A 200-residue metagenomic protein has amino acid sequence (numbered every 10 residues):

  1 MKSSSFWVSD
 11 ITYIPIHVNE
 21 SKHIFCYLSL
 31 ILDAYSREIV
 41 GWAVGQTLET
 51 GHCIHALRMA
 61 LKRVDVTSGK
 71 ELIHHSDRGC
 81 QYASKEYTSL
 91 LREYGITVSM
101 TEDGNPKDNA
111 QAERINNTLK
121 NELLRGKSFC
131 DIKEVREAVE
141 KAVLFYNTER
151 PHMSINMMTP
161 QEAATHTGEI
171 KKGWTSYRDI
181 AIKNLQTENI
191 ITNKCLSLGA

Functional and structural regions predicted by a protein language model:
M1-L30, H55, G69-K70, L185-A200: Mobile-element integrase/transposase regions, centering on the N-terminal DNA-binding/Zn-coordinating module
I11, A34, R78, T148: Residues immediately flanking
I24-F25, W42-T67: Active-site beta-loop-alpha junctions of metal-dependent nucleic acid enzymes, especially the RNase H-like/DDE
S36-I39: Hydrophobic "anchor" residues
T67-S84, E102, P106, N156-Q161: Acidic/histidine-rich, metal-coordinating catalytic segments
H74-R78, R92-Q111, K127-I132: RNase H-like polynucleotidyl transferase catalytic core
R92-I96, T118-A200: C-terminal domain-tail junction helix/linker
